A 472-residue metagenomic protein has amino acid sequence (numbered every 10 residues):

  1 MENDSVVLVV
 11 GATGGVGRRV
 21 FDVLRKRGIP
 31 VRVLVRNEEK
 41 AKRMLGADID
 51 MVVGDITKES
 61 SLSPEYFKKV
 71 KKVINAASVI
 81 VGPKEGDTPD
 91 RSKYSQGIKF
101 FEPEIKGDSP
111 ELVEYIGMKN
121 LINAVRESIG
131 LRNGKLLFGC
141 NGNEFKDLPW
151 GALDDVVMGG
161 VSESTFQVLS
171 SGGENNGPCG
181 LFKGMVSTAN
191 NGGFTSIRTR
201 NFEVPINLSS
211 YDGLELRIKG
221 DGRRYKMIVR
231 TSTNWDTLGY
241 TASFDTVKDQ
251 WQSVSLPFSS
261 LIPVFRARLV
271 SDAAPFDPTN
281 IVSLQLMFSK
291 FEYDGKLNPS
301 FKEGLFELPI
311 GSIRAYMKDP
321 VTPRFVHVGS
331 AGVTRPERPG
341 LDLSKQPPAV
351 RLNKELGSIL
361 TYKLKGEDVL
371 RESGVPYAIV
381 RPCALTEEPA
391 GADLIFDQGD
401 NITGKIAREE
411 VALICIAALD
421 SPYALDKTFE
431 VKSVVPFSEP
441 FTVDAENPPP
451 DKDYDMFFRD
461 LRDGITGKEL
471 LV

Functional and structural regions predicted by a protein language model:
M1-S5, T13-R25, Q96, G130-V321: Beta-rich carbohydrate-recognition modules and glycan-binding surfaces
E2, A12, T361, E372-S373 (+1 more regions): Active-site-lining helix/loop region of Rossmann-like oxidoreductase modules
V7-L8, T13, V33-R132, K318: NAD(P)H-binding glycine-rich loop region in Rossmannoid oxidoreductase-like domains and their noncatalytic homologs
V10, G107-Y115, K345, L352-L364 (+1 more regions): Short-chain dehydrogenase/reductase
V10, L34, A76-A77, F325-A331 (+1 more regions): SDR active-site strand-loop-helix element
V16-V20, L121, G366: Hydrophobic residues within alpha-helices that form the first helical element adjacent to the glycine-rich loop
N133-K135, G329-G332, P339-E355, K365-P389 (+3 more regions): Conserved beta-loop-beta element that borders a ligand/cofactor-binding pocket
